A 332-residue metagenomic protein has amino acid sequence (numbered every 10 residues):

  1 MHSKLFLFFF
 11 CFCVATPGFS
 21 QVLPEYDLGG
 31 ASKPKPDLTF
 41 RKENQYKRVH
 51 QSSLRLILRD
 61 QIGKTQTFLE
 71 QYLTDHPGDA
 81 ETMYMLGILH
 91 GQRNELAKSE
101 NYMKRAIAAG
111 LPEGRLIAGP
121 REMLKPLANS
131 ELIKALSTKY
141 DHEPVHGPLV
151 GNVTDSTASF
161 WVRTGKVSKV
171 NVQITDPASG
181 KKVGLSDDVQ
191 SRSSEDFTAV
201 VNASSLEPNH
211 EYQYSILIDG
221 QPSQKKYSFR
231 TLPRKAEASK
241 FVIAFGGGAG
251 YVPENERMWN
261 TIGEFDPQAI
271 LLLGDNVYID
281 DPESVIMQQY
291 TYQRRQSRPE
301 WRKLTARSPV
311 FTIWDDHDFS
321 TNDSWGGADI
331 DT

Functional and structural regions predicted by a protein language model:
M1-V22: Bacterial Sec-dependent N-terminal signal peptides
H2, P112-G114, N255, R298: Alpha-helix initiation/capping motif
S20-D75, T82, L86-E95, Y102-F245: Acidic, histidine-bearing metal-coordination/catalytic regions of metal-dependent phosphoesterases
Q61, D79, E95, V252-N255 (+1 more regions): Short, solvent-exposed helix-helix connector turns and helix-capping sites enriched in acidic/polar residues
A236-T332: Active-site neighborhood of divalent metal-dependent phosphoester/pyrophosphate hydrolases
